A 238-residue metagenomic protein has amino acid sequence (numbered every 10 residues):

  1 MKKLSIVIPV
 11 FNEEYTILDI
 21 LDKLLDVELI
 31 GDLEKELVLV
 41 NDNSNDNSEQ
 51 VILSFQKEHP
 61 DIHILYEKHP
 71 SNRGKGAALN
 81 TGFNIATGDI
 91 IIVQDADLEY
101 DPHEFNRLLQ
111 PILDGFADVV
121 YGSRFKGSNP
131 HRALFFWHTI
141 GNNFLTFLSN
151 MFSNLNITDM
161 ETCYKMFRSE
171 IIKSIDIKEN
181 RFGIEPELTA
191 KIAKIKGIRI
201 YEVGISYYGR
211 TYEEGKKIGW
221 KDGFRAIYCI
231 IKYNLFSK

Functional and structural regions predicted by a protein language model:
K3-S5, E36, E187: Cell-envelope/extracellular polymer assembly enzymes that use nucleotide-activated donors
E13-E28: Short, well-formed alpha-helical segments that are part of the catalytic scaffolds of diverse glycosyltransferases
Y15-D19, D46-F55: Acidic helix N-cap motif at the loop->helix transition within catalytic regions of sugar-transfer enzymes
K35, E49-I85: Conserved donor nucleotide-binding strand/loop of the catalytic core
N41-Q50, L98: A conserved acidic beta->alpha catalytic loop
D42-N43, P70-R73, A96: Conserved short acidic donor-positioning loop in nucleotide-sugar-dependent glycosyltransferases
H69-I85, P102-F182, Y208-I227: Acceptor/aglycone-binding surface of glycosyltransferases and processive sugar-polymer synthases
I91: Short aromatic/hydrophobic "clamp" motif used to bind/position activated sugar donors
